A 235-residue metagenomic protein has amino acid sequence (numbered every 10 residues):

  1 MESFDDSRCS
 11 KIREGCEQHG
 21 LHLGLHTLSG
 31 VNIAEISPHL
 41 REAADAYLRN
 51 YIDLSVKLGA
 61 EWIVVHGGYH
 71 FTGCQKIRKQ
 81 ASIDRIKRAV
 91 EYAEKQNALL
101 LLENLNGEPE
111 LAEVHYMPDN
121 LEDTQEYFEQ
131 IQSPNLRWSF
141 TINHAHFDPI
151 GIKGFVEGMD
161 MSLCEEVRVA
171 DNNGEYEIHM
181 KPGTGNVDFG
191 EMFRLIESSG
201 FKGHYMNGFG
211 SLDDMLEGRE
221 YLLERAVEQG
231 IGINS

Functional and structural regions predicted by a protein language model:
M1-K57, E129, S133-N135, K153 (+2 more regions): N-terminal pre-domain/capping segments
F4-S7, A34-I36, E108, G183-G185 (+1 more regions): Surface-exposed loop/turn and secondary-structure junction residues enriched for glycine/proline
S7-G20, R85-Y92, G154-F155, E191-L195: Catalytic-core regions built around general acid/base machinery
E17-Q18, A34-R137, F147: Active-site acidic/histidine proton-transfer and metal-coordination neighborhood in alpha/beta enzyme cores
L21, A98, F201: Short phosphate-binding/catalytic loops that engage adenosine nucleotides
T27-V31, G67-F71, N104-E108, I142-H146 (+2 more regions): Active-site-proximal loop/turn and secondary-structure-junction residues that shape catalytic pockets, frequently
E61, A112, L121-S235: Histidine-acidic metal/acid-base catalytic patches
